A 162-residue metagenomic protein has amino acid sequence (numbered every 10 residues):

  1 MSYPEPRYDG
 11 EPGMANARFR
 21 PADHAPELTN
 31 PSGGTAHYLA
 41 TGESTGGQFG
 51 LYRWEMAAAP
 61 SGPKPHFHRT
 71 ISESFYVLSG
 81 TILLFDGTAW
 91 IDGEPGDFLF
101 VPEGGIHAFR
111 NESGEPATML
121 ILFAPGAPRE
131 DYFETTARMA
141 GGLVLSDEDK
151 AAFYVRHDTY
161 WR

Functional and structural regions predicted by a protein language model:
M1-A40: Long, hydrophobic/aromatic N-terminal blocks
P21, T88-I106: Short acidic-glycine-tyrosine-enriched beta hairpin
A25-P65, I71-S72: A short glycine-rich, His/Asp/Glu-containing loop-to-beta-strand
S44-G47, A57-S61, T81-L83, W90 (+2 more regions): Short, charged/polar surface micro-motifs in flexible loops or helix N-caps
R53-A57, F67-D86, L122-A124: Short, conserved beta-strand element in jelly-roll/cupin
G62, H68-R69, I82, F98 (+2 more regions): Hydrophobic small-molecule pocket/channel-lining residues, especially in calycin-type beta-barrels
L83, E103-E130: Ligand-binding loop in jelly-roll beta-barrel domains
E130-R162: Acidic/histidine-enriched, glycine/proline-rich intrinsically disordered or flexible terminal extensions
